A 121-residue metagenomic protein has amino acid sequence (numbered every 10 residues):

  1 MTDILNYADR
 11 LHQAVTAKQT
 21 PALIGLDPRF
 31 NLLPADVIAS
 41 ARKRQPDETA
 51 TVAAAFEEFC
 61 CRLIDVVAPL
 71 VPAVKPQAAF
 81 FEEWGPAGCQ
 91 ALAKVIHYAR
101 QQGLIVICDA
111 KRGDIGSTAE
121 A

Functional and structural regions predicted by a protein language model:
T2-A121: Active-site loop-to-helix "anion-binding N-cap" substructures in soluble metabolic enzymes
